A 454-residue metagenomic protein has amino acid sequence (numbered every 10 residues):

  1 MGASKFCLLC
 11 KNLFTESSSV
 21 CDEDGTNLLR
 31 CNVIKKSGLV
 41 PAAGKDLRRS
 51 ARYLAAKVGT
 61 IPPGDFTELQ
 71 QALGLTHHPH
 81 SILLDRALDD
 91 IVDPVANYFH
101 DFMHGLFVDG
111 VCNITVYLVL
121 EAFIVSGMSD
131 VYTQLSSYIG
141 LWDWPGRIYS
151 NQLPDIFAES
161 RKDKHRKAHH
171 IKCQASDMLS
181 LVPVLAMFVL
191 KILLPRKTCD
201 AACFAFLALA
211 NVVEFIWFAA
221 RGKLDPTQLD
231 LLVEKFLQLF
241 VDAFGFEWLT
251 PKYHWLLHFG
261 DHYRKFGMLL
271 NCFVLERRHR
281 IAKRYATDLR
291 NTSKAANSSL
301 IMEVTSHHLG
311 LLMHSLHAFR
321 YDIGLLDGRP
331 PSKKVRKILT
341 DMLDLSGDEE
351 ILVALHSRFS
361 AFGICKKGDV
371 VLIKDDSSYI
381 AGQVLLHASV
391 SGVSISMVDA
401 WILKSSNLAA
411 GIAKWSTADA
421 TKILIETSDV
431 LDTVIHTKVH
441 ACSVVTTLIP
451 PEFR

Functional and structural regions predicted by a protein language model:
M1-I192: Charged (Asp/Glu and Lys/Arg) segments that form or flank catalytic channels of large polymer- and nucleotide-handling
S137, D143-R454: Terminal interaction-prone segments of large eukaryotic proteins
